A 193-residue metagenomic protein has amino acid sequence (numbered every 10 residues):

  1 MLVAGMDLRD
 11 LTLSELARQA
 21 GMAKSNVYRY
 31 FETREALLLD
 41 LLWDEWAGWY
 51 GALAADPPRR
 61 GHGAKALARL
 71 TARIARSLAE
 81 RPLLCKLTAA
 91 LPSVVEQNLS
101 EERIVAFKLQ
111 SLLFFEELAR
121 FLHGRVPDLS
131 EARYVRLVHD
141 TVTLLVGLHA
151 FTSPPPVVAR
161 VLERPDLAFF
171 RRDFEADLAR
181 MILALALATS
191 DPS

Functional and structural regions predicted by a protein language model:
M1, A36-P58, L113, E117: Alpha-helical structural segments
D7-A36, D40: Helix-turn-helix
D40, A54-L84, A106, L137-T141: Hydrophobic alpha-helical connector segments
W49, K65-L87, R171-S193: N-terminal hydrophobic signal/anchor transmembrane helix of membrane proteins
L78-E102, S153-V161: Amphipathic alpha-helical segments used for helix-helix packing
A89-H123: A contiguous binding-surface segment within folded domains or other stable secondary-structure elements
L112-D128, L144-S193: C-terminal peripheral helix-coil segments that are non-catalytic and often amphipathic
V126, S130-V138: Membrane-interface starts of transmembrane alpha-helices
